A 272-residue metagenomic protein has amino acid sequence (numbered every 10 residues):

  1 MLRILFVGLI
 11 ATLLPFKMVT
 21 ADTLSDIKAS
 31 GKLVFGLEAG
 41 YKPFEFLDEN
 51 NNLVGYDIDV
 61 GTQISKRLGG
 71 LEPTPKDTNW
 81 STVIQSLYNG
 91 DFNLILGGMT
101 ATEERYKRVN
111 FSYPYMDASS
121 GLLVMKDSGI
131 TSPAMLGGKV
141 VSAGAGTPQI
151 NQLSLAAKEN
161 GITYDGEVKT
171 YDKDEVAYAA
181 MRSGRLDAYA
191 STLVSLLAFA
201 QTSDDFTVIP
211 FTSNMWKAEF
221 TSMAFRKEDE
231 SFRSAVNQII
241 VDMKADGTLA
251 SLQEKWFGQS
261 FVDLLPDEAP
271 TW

Functional and structural regions predicted by a protein language model:
I4-P15: Bacterial N-terminal signal peptides
A21-G97, A235, D246: Extracytoplasmic small-molecule ligand-binding "clamshell" domains of the periplasmic binding protein/Venus flytrap
L37-Y41, K76-S81, G90-T102, K126 (+5 more regions): Beta->alpha turn/N-cap motifs
A39, M116-V124, A200-N237, V241 (+1 more regions): Periplasmic-binding protein-like
D59-R67, I130, A134-M135, K139-V140 (+3 more regions): Extended ligand-binding regions for polar small-molecule ligands
T62, K66, P73-M135, S213: Acidic, polar ligand-binding/catalytic clefts
T62-L71, Q149-T170, A200-D204: Ligand-binding cleft/hinge of the Venus flytrap
T82, M99-K107, Q152-E159, A180-R182 (+2 more regions): A ligand-binding cleft/hinge motif common to bilobed small-molecule-binding domains
